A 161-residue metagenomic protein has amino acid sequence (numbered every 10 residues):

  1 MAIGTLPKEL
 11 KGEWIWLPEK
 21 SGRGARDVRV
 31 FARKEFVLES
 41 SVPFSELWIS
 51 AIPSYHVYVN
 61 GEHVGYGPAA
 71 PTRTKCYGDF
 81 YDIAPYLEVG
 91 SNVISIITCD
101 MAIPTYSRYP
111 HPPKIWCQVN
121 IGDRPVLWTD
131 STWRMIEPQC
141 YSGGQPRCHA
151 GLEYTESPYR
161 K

Functional and structural regions predicted by a protein language model:
M1-P7, S21-G22, D27, A32-K161: Accessory beta-strand-rich segments of carbohydrate-active enzymes
W14-S21: Short, solvent-exposed loop/edge segments of extracellular or virion-exposed proteins
